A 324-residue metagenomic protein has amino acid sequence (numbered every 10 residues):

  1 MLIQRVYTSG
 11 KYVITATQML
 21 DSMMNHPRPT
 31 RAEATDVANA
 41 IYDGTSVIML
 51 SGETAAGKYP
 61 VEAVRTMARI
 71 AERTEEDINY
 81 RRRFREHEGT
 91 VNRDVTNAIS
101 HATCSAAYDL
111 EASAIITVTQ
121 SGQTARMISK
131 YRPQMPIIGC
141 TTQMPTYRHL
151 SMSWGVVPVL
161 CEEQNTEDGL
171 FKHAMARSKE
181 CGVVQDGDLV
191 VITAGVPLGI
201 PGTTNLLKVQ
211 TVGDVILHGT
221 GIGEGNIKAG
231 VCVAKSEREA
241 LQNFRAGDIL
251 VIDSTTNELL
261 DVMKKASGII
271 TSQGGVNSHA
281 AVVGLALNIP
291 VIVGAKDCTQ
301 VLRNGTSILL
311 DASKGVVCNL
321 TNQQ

Functional and structural regions predicted by a protein language model:
M1-M19, T66-Y80: Alpha-helix-loop-beta-strand connector modules within alpha/beta enzyme cores
T8-H26, Q134-I137, A246, N288: Short beta-strand/loop segments at the ligand-binding rim of alpha/beta enzyme cores
L20-I41, E76-N97, H101, S105 (+2 more regions): Active-site-adjacent loop and "lid" segments of alpha/beta metabolic enzymes
V37-P60: Glycine-rich phosphate-binding active-site loops on the catalytic face of alpha/beta enzymes
T54-D77, L206-V209: C-terminal helical cap(s) of enzyme catalytic domains, especially alpha/beta-barrels
A102-Q123, K130, I222-V276: C-terminal accessory/binding modules appended to enzymatic or scaffolding proteins
T124-R126, P133-T166, S267-I270, G274-I289: Nucleotide-binding motor/catalytic cores of P-loop/tubulin-like NTPases across gene-expression machines
R177-S178, V183-E239, N243, K265-A266 (+1 more regions): Acidic, glycine-rich flexible loop/linker segments
